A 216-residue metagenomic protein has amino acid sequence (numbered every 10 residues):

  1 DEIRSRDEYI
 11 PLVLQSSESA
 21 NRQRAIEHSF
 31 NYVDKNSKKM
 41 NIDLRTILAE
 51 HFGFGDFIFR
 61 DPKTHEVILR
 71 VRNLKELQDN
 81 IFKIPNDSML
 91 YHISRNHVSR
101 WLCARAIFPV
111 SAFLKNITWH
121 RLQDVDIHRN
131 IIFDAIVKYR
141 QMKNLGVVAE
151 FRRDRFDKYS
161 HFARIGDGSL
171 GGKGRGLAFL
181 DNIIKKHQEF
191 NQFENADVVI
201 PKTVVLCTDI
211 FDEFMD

Functional and structural regions predicted by a protein language model:
D1-E8: Short amphipathic alpha-helix used as the core "switch/output" element in two-component signaling
S5, V13-S37: Alpha4 helix (beta4-alpha4-beta5 surface) of REC/receiver domains from two-component response regulators
E27-H28, D43-G53: Receiver (REC) domain switch/output surface
K38, H92, G171-G174: Conserved structured core elements
F52-F82: CheY-like receiver
S88-H120: Amphipathic alpha-helical packing elements
F113-D216: Nucleotide/phosphate-binding sheet-loop regions of phosphoryl- and nucleotidyl-transfer enzymes
